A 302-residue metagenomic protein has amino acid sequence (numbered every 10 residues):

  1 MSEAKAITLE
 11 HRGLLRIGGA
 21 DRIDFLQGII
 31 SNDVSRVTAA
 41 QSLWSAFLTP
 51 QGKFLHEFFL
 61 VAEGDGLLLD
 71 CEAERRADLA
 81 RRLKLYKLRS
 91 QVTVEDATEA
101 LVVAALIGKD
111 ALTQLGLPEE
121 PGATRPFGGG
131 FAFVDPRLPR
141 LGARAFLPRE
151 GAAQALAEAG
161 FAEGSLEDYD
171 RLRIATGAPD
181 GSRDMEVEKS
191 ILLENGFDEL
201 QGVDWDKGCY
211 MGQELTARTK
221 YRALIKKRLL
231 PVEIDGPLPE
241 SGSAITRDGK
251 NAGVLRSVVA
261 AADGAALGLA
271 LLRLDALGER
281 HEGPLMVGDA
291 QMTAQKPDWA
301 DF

Functional and structural regions predicted by a protein language model:
M1, D170-D180, M286-A300: A structural boundary/capping signal
M1-E57, G64: Acidic, proline/glycine-enriched N-terminal capping motif
A6-T8, G13-L14, F59-T176, R247: Acidic, low-complexity central loop/insert segments
H11-G13, L43, D65, S90 (+6 more regions): A generic structural signal for short beta-strands and their flanking turns/coil linkers
R16-R22, L106-L112, E233-E240: Short, surface-exposed ligand-recognition loops at beta-strand->loop->(often short) alpha-helix junctions that present
A40-Q41, L115-F127, L238-S243, R280-G283: Glycine-centered loop/turn motifs
L141-E233: Anionic-ligand-binding alpha/beta catalytic cores of soluble enzymes and soluble regulatory domains that recognize
N195-G202, A217-F302: Glycine-rich, small/acidic residue-mixed loop/short-helix segments
